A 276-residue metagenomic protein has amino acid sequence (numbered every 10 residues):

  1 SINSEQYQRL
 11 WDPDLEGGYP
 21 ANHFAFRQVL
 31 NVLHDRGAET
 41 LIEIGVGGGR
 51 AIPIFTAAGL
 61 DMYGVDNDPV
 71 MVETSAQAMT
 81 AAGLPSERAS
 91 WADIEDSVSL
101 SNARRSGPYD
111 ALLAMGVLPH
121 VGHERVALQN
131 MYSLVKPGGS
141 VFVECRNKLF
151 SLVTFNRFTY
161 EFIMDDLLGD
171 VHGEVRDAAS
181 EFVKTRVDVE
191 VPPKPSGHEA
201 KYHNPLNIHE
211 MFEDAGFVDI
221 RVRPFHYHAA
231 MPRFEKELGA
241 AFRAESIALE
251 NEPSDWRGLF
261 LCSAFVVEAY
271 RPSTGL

Functional and structural regions predicted by a protein language model:
S1-G37, R50, I54, A82 (+1 more regions): Conserved class I S-adenosyl-L-methionine
G47: Conserved glycine-rich SAM-binding loop
R50, I54-S99: Class I SAM-dependent methyltransferase SAM/SAH-binding core
L113: A conserved beta-strand element that flanks and buttresses the S-adenosyl-L-methionine
G116-V117: Short catalytic micro-motifs in class I SAM-dependent methyltransferases
R125-S140: A short glycine-rich, Lys/Arg-flanked "PGG" loop and its adjoining helix->strand segment in the class I
F142-A179: Conserved class I S-adenosyl-L-methionine
P193-S196, A200, P205-M211, I220-L276: A C-terminal cap/extension of S-adenosyl-L-methionine-dependent methyltransferases that defines the acceptor-substrate
